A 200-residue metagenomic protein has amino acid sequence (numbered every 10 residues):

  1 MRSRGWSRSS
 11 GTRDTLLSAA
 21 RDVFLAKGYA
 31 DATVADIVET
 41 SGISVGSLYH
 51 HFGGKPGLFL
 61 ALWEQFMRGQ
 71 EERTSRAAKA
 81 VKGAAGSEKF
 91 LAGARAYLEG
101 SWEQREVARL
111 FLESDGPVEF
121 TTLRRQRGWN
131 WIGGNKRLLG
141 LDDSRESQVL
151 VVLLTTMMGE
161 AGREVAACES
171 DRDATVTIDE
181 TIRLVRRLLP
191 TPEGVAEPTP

Functional and structural regions predicted by a protein language model:
M1, E99, E103, G133-R137 (+3 more regions): C-terminal peripheral helix-coil segments that are non-catalytic and often amphipathic
G11-T15, A19, V23-G57, A61: Helix-turn-helix
R13-D14, V34, P56, L60 (+7 more regions): Short, structured helix-loop boundary elements
T15-V23, G69, A92, A96: Pre-recognition alpha-helix immediately N-terminal to the DNA-recognition helix within helix-turn-helix or winged-helix
A61, S75-E103, L154, T175-I178: Hydrophobic alpha-helical connector segments
R68-E72, A92, E99, P117-L153 (+2 more regions): Amphipathic alpha-helical packing segments from all-alpha helical-bundle domains
A96-T122, E160-A167: Amphipathic alpha-helical segments used for helix-helix packing
